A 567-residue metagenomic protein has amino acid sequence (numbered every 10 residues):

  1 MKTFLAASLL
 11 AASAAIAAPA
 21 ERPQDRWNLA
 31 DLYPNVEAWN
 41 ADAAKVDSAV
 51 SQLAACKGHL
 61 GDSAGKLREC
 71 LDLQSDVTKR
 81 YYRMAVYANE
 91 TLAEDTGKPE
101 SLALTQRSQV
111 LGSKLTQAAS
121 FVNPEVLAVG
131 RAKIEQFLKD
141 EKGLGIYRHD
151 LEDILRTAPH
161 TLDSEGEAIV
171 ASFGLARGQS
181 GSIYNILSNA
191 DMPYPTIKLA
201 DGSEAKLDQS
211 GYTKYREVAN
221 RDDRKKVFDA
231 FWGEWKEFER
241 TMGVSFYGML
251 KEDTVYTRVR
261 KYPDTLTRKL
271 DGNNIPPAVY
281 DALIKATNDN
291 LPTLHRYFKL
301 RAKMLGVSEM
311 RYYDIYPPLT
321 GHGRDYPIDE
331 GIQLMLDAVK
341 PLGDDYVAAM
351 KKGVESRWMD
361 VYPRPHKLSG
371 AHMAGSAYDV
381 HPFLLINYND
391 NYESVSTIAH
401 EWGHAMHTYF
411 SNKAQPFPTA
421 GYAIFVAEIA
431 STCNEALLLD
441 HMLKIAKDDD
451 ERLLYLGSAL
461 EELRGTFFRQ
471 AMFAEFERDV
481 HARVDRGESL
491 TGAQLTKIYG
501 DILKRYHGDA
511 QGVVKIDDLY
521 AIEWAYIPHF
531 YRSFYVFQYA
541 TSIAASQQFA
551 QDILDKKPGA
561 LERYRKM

Functional and structural regions predicted by a protein language model:
K2-I16: Gram-negative bacterial Sec-dependent N-terminal signal peptides
A17-H322, I332, L503: A well-structured
P19-E21, A30-P34, V122-G130, F137 (+11 more regions): C-terminal, non-catalytic "cap/extension" segments appended to globular domains
L300, M304-P341, H407, L460-T466 (+2 more regions): Long, K/E/R/D-enriched contiguous segments that form extended
R324-Y326, M359-H381: Catalytic zinc-binding patch centered on the HExxH motif and its immediate surroundings that defines zinc-dependent
Y326, D379-A399: Short pre-active-site segment immediately N-terminal to the catalytic Zn-binding motif
T397, T408-T432: Post-HEXXH active-site segment of zinc metalloproteases
Y422-D450, A459-G465, S542: Post-HExxH zinc-binding segment in Zn-dependent metallohydrolases
